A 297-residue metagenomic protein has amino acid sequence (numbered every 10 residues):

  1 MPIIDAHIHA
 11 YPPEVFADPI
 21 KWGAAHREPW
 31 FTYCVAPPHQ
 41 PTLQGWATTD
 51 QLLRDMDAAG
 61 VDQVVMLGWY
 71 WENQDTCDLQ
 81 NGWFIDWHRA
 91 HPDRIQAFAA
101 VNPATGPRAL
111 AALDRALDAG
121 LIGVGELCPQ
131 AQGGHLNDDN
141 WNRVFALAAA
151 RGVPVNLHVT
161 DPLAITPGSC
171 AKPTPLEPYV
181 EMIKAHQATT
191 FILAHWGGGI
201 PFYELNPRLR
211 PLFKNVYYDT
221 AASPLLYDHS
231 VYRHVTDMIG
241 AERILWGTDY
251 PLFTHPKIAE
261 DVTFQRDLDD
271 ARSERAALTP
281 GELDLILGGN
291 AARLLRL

Functional and structural regions predicted by a protein language model:
M1-H9, P13-A59, Q63, R233-H234 (+2 more regions): Mid-to-C-terminal alpha-helical segments outside catalytic/metal-binding sites
D5, V65-G68, A100, I192-H195 (+3 more regions): Short beta-strand segments
H7, M56, F84, A116 (+7 more regions): Conserved, mostly hydrophobic/aromatic
Y11-E14, W71-Q74, P103-R108, A131-Q132 (+4 more regions): Active-site environment of divalent metal-dependent phosphoester hydrolases
W46-D50, N81, G106-L110, D138 (+3 more regions): Structural motif corresponding to alpha-helix initiation and N-cap regions
T49-L53, N81-H88, L113-D114, W141 (+4 more regions): Generic structural signal for well-ordered alpha-helices, preferentially at hydrophobic/aromatic core positions
D62-C170: Active-site gating/metal-coordination segments in enzymes
L121-G123, G133-W246: Catalytic pocket-lining loop regions of alpha/beta-barrel enzymes, especially the amidohydrolase/enolase/GH5 lineages
